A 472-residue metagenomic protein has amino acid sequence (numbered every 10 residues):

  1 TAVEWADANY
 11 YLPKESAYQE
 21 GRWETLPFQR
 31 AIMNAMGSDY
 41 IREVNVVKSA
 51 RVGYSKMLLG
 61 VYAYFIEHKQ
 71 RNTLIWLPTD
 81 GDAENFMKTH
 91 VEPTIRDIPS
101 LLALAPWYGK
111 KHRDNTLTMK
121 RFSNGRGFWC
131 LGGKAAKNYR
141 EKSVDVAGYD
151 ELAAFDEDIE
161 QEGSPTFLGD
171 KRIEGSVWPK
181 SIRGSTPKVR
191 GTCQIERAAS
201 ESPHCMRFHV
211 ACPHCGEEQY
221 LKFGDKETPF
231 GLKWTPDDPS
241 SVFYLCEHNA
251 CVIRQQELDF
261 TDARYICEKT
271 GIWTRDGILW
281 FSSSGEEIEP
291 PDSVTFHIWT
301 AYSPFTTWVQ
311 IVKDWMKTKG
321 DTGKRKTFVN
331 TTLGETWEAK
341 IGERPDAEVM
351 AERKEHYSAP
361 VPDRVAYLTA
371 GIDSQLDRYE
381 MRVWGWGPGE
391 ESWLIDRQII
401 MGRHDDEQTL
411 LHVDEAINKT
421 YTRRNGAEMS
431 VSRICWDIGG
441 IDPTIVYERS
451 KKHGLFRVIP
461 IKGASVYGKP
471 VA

Functional and structural regions predicted by a protein language model:
T1-I372, Y379, L411-S432, K451-H453 (+1 more regions): Phosphate/NTP-binding elements of NTP-utilizing enzymes
E157, T444-I445: Extracytoplasmic/secreted cell-surface and envelope-processing proteins
M381-T422, H453-A472: Catalytic or ion-translocation cores adjacent to nucleophile or general acid/base/metal-coordination motifs in diverse
V431-C435, V466: Long, folded non-catalytic interaction modules
W436-G440: Structural motif
